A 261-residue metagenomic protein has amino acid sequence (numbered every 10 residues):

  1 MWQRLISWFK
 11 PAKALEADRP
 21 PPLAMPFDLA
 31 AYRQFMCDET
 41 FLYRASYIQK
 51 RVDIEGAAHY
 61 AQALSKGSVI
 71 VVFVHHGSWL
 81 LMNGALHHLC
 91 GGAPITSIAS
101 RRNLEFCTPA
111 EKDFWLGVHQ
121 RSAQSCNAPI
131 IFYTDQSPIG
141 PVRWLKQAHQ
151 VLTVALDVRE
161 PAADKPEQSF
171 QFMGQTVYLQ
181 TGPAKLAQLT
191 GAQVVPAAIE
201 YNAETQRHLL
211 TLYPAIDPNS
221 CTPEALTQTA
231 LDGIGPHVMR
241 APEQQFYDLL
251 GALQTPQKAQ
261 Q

Functional and structural regions predicted by a protein language model:
M1-G84, G117-R121: Membrane-anchoring hydrophobic helices of lipid-metabolizing enzymes
T40-R44, W79-L81, E105-C107, P161-D164 (+2 more regions): Short catalytic/ligand-binding loop motif for oxyanion handling, primarily in non-cytosolic enzymes, centered on
A45-D53, A128-Y133, F172-G174, P223: Short, flexible loop segments at the rims of nucleotide/cofactor-binding pockets, characterized by
D53-I54, L81-A85, C107-A110, V142-R143 (+2 more regions): A short secondary-structure junction signal
Y60-A61, N83-H87, H119-A123, V142-R143 (+2 more regions): Short amphipathic alpha-helical segments and helix-helix/interface helices
K66-V69, A93, A148-Q150, A192: Short coil/turn segments at beta-strand junctions that form active-site/ligand-binding loops
S68-T134: Catalytic core of membrane glycerolipid acyltransferases/transacylases, capturing the structured, soluble-facing
D135-Q261: Non-catalytic C-terminal accessory region of glycerolipid acyltransferases and related lyso-lipid remodeling enzymes
